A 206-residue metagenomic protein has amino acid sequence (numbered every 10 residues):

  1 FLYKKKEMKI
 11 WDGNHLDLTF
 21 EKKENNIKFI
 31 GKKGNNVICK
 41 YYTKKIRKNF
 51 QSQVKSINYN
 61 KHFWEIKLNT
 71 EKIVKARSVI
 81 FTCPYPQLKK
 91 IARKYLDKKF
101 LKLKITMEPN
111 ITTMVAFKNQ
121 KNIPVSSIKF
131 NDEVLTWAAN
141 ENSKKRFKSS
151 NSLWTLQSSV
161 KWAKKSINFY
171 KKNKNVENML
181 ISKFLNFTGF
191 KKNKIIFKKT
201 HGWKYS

Functional and structural regions predicted by a protein language model:
F1-N14: N-terminal FAD cofactor-binding segment of flavoenzymes
L16-Y41, N168-M179: Short beta-strand to alpha-helix junction loop
Y42-N49, F187: A structural motif corresponding to the C-terminal end of an alpha-helix and its immediate exit/capping segment
F50-E65: A conserved short coil-to-beta-strand element within the FAD-binding core of flavoproteins
L68-E71: Glycine-centered tight beta-turn/hairpin loop motif at sheet-sheet or coil-to-beta transitions
I73-I128, F190: Central helical "cap/lid" subdomain
I123-S152, L156, K164-S166: Anionic-ligand binding region
K148-L153, S158-K204: Flavin-binding catalytic cores
